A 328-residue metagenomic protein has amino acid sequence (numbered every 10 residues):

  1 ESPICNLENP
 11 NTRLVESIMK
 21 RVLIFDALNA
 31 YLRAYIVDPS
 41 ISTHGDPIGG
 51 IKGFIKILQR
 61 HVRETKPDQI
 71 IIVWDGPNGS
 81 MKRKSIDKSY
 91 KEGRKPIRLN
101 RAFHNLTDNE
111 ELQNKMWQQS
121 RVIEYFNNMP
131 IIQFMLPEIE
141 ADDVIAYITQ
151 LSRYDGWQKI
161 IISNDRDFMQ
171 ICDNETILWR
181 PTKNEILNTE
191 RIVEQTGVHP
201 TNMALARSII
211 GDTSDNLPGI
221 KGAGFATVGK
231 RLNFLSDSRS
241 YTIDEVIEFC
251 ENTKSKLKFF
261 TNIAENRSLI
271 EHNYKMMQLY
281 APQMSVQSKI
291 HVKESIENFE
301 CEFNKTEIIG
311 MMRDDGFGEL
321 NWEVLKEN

Functional and structural regions predicted by a protein language model:
I4, V15-I18: Short hydrophobic transmembrane-like helices used for membrane targeting/insertion
L7-P10: Short hydrophobic targeting helices and cationic amphipathic motifs that mediate membrane/organellar targeting
L14, R21, T242-V246: Detector for intrinsically disordered, low-structure N-terminal pre-sequences
K20-K159, F168-I186, Q278, Q283-N298: Noncatalytic, basic helical substrate-engagement surface that gates or grips nucleic-acid strands
R63-W74, S89, G93-P96, A102-F103 (+4 more regions): Non-catalytic nucleic-acid-binding/docking modules located in mid-to-C-terminal regions of nucleic-acid enzymes
I162: Acidic, His- and aromatic-enriched active-site or binding-groove loops in soluble protein domains that engage sugars
